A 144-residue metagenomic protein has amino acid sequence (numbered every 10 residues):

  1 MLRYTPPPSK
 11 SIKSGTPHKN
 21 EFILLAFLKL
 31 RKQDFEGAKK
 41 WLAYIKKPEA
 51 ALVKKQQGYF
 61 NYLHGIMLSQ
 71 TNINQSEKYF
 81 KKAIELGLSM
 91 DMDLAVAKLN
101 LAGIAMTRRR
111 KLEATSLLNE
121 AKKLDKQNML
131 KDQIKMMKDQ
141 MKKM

Functional and structural regions predicted by a protein language model:
M1-E21, G37: Long, contiguous interaction/recruitment modules in multidomain scaffold/adaptor proteins
S9, A43-E49, K81-L88, E120-L124 (+1 more regions): Amphipathic alpha-helical segments of tetratricopeptide repeats
P17, L52-Q56, N72, D93 (+3 more regions): Structural signature of alpha-solenoid helical repeat junctions
N20-Y62: Acidic, Ser/Thr-rich low-complexity segments on the non-lumenal side of membrane proteins
I23-L24, Q56-L63, M67, V96-G103 (+1 more regions): "A position-specific structural signal for the A-helix of alpha-solenoid helical repeats
K32, Q70-T71, R108: Structural motif corresponding to the intra-repeat A-B loop/turn of tetratricopeptide repeats
A114-M144: Terminal, low-structured helical/coil segments at or just beyond the last alpha-helical repeat
